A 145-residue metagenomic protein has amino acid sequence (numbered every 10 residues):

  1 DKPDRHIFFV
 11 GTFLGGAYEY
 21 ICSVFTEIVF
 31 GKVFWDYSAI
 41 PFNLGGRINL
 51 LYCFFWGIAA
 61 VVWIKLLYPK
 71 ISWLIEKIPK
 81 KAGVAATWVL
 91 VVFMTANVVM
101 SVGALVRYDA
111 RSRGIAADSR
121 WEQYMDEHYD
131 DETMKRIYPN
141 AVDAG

Functional and structural regions predicted by a protein language model:
D1-G145: Aromatic-rich, lipid-facing transmembrane alpha helices and their immediate juxtamembrane interface loops in integral
